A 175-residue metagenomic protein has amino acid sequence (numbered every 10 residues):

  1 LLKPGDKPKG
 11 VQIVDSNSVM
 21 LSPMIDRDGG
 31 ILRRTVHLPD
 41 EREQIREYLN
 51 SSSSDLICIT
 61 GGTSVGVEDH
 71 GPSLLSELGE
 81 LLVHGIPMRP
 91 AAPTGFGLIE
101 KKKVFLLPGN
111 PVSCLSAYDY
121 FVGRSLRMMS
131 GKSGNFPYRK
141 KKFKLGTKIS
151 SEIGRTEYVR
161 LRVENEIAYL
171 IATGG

Functional and structural regions predicted by a protein language model:
L1, M24, D28, S52-D55 (+3 more regions): Change "in soluble alpha/beta enzymes" to "in soluble alpha/beta proteins
L1-I59: Phosphate-binding glycine-rich loops and their immediate beta-loop-alpha structural context
Q12, S16-M20, R27, D40-E47 (+5 more regions): Conserved active-site and cofactor/substrate-binding residues in soluble primary-metabolism enzymes
Q12-M24, S76-A92, S116, S125-M129: Gly/Ser/Thr-rich active-site loops/lids in small-molecule metabolic enzymes that frequently grip phosphoryl groups
Y48-I99, L106-P111: Glycine-rich phosphate-binding loop
V67-G71, G97-K142: Anionic-ligand-binding alpha/beta catalytic cores of soluble enzymes and soluble regulatory domains that recognize
V83, P93, I99-K102, K140-K144 (+1 more regions): Active-site lining segments that contact anionic ligands and/or coordinate catalytic metals
F136-G175: C-terminal terminal segments
